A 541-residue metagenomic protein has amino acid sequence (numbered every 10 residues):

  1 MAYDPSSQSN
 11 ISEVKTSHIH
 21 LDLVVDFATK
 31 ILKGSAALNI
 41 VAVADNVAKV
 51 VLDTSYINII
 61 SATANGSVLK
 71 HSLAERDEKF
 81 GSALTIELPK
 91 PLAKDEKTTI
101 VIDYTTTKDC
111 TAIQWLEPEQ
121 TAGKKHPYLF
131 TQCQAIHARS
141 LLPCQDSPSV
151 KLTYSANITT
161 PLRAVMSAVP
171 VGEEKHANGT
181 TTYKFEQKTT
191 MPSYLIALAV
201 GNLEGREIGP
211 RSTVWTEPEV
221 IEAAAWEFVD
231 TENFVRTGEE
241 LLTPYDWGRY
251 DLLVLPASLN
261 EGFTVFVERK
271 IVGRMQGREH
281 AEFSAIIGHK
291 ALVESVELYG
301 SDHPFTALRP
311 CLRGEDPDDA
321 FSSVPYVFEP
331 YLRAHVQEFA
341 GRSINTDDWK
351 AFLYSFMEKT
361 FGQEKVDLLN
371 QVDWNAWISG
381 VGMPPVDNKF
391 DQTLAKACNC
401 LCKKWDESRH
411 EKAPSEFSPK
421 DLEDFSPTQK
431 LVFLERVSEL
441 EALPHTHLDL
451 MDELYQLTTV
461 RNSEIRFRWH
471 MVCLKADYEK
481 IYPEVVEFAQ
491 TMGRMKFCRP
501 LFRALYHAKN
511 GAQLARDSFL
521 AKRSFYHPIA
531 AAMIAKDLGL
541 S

Functional and structural regions predicted by a protein language model:
M1-Y250, V254, L298-Y299, F321-S323: Acidic/His-enriched low-complexity segments
N10-V14, S35-A37, L129-Q132, G209-T216 (+5 more regions): Short amphipathic alpha-helical segments, especially helix-boundary/capping motifs
K15-S17, K184-A197, Y245, E282-E294 (+4 more regions): Short, mixed-charge, low-aromatic patches
L32, Q134, V150-L152, T181 (+15 more regions): Alpha-helical structural motif
V41-D45, G273, K475: Short helix-loop boundary/capping segments at the starts of domains
S82-L84, F185, V214-A413: Hydrophobic alpha-helical and helix-loop surface patches within well-folded domains that function as non-catalytic
T190, E219, I271-V272, S438 (+1 more regions): Short, glycine-/Ser/Thr-/acidic-enriched flexible segments
H289-K290, V296, E329, V336-D347 (+1 more regions): Long, ordered, helix-rich scaffold segments
